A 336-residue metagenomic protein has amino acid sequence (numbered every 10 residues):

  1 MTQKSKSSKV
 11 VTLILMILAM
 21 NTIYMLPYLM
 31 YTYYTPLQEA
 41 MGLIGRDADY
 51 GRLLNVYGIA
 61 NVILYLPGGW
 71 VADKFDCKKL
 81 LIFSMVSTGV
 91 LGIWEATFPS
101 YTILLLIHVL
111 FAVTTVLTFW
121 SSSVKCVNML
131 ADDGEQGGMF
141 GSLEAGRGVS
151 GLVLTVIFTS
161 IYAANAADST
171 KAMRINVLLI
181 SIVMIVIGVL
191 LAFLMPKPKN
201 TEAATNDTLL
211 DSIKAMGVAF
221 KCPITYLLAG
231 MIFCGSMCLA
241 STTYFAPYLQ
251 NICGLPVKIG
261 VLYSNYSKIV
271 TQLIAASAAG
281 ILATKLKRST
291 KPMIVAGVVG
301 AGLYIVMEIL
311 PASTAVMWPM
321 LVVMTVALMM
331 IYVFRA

Functional and structural regions predicted by a protein language model:
K6-Y33, K221-A240, V322: Pair of pore-lining "gating" transmembrane helices in MFS-fold secondary transporters
M30-T32, P223-T271: Extracytoplasmic gate region of multi-pass secondary transporters
I63-D76, A275-R288: Helix-to-loop junctions at the C-terminal end of transmembrane segments in multipass secondary transporters
K74-M85, T284-G297: Cytoplasmic membrane-interface "Motif A"-like loop-to-helix N-cap segments of 12-TM Major Facilitator Superfamily
I107-G146: Cytoplasmic helix-loop-helix junction between adjacent transmembrane helices in 12-TM secondary transporters
G137-Y162: Glycine-rich segments within core transmembrane alpha-helices of 12-TM secondary carriers
M195-K214: Flexible cytoplasmic inter-helical loops of multi-pass small-molecule transporters
T290-R335: C-terminal transmembrane helical hairpin of 12-TM major facilitator-type secondary transporters
